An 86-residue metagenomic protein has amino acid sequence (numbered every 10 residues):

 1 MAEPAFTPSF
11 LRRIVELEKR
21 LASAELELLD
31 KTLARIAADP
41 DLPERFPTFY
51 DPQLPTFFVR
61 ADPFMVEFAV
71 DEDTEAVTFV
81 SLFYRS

Functional and structural regions predicted by a protein language model:
M1-E3, E16, S23, F58-S86: Enriched for short, Lys/Arg-rich terminal
M1-T32: Arg/Lys-rich, positively charged N-terminal/basic patches that mediate binding to nucleic acids
P4, P8, P47-T48, F79: Generic preference for hydrophobic/aromatic residues in regular secondary structure cores
K31-R60: A short, surface-exposed loop/turn module that caps and links secondary-structure elements
